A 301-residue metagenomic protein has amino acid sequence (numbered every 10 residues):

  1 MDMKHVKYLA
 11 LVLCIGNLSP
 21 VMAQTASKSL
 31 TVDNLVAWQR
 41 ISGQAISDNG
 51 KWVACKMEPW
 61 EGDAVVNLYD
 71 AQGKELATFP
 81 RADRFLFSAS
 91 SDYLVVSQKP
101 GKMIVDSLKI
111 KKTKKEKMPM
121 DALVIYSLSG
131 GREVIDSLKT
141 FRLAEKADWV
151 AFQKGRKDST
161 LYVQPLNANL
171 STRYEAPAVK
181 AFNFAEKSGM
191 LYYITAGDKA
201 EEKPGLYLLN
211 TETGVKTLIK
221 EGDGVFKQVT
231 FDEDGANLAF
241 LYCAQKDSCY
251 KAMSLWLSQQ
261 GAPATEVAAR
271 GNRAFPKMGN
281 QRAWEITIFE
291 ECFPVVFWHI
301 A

Functional and structural regions predicted by a protein language model:
M1-S27: Bacterial Sec-dependent N-terminal signal peptides
A23-A301: Beta-propeller folds
